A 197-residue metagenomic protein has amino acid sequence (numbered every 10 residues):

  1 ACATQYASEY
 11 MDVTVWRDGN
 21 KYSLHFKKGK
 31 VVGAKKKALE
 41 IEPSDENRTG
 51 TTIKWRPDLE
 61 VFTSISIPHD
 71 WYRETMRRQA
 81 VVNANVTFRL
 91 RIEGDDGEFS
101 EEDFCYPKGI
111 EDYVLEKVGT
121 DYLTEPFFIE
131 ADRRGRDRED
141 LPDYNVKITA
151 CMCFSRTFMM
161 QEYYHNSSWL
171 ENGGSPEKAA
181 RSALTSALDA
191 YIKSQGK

Functional and structural regions predicted by a protein language model:
A1-V118: GHKL-type ATPase core
L90-K197: GHKL/Bergerat-fold ATPase module in large chromosome/replication-associated machines
